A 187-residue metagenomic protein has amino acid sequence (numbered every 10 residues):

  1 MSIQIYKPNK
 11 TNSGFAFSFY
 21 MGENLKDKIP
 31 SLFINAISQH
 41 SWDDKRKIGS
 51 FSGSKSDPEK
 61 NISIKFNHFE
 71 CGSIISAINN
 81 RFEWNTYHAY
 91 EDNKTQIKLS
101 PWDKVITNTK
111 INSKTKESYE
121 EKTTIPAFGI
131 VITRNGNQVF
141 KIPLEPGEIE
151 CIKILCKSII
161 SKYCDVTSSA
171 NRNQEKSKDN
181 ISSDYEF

Functional and structural regions predicted by a protein language model:
I3-Y6, N12-G14, E23-D27: N-terminal intrinsically disordered, cationic/polar leader segments that include organellar targeting peptides
F19, P30-Q39, P126-I132: Short, hydrophobic/proline-enriched secondary-structure or compact coil segments at domain edges
M21-K28, I64-H68, E120-T124, N137-E150: Short, low-complexity cationic-aromatic patches
D27-G53: A short, structured beta-strand/loop element
D43-I64, R134-I142: A cross-kingdom feature marking solvent-exposed beta-strand/loop segments within repeated, beta-rich binding/scaffold
S50-K55, I62-H88: Compact, well-ordered interaction domains used in eukaryotic information-processing assemblies
N85-I130: Intrinsic, low-complexity N-terminal interaction/targeting segments
V131-F187: Mixed-charge, glycine-accented linear interaction segment located at domain edges/termini
